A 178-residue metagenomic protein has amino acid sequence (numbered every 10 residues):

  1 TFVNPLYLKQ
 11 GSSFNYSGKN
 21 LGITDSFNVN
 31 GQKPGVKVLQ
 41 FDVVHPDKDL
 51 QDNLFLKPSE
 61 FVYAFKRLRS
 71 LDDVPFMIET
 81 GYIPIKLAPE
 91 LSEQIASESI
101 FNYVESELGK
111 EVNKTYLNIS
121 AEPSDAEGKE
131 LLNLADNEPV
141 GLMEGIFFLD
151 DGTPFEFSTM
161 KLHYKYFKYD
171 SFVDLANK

Functional and structural regions predicted by a protein language model:
T1-N53, K57-P58, A88-E98, E105-N113 (+1 more regions): HTH-adjacent hinge/linker in prokaryotic transcriptional regulators
V3-N4, I83, L162: Hydrophobic residues in beta-strands and at strand termini
F41-V43, L68, I146: Residue-level recognition of beta-strand microenvironments
D49, F55, L71-V74, K86-L87 (+1 more regions): C-terminal regulatory/effector modules of DNA-binding transcriptional regulators
F61-Y63: A short beta-strand signature within small-molecule sensing/ligand-binding domains used in signal transduction
R67-D72, G81-I83: Anionic-ligand binding region
